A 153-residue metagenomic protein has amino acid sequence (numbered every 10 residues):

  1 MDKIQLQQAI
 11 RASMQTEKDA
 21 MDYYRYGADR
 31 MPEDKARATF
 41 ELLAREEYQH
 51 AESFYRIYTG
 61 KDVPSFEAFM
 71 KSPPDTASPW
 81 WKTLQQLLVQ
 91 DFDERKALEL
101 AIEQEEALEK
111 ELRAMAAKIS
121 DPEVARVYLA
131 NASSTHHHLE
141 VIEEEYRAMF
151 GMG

Functional and structural regions predicted by a protein language model:
D2-M31, E94-K118: Alpha-helical bundle segments that constitute or directly flank the non-heme di-iron/ferroxidase center
S13-Y24, F40-Y58, E105-L108, Y128-I142: Alpha-helical transition-metal enzyme core signature, strongest for iron centers
R30, E46, I57-G60, K118 (+1 more regions): A short linear boundary/processing microfeature
E33-D34, D121-P122: Short loop-to-helix capping motifs
L43-R45, S65-P79, R126-S134, G153: Charge-rich, acidic-biased intrinsically disordered regions
T59-E94: Carboxylate-rich helix-loop segments that flank metal/cofactor sites and access channels in metalloenzymes
E140-G151: Glycine-rich, aromatic-bearing surface loops/beta-hairpins
